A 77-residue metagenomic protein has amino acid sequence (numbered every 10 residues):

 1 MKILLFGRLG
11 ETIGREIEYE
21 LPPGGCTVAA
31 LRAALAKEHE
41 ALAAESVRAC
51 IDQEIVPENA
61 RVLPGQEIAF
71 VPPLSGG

Functional and structural regions predicted by a protein language model:
M1-G76: Ubiquitin-like/PB1-type beta-grasp interaction modules and other compact soluble beta-rich domains
